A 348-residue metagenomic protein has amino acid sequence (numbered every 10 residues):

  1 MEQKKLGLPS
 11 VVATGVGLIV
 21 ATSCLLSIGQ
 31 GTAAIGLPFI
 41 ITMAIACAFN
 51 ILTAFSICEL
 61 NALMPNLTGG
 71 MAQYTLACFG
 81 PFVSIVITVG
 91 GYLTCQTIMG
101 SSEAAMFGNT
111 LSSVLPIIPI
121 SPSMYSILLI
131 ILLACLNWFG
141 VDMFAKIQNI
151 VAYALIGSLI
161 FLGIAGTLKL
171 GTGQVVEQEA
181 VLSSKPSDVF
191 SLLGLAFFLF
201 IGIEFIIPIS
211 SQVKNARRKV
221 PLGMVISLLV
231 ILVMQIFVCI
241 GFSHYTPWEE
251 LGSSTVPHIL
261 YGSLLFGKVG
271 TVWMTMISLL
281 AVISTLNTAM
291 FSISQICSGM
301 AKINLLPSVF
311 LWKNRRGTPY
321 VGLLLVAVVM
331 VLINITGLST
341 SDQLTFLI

Functional and structural regions predicted by a protein language model:
M1-P38, A44, N50-C58, N66-T68: Membrane-interface "cap" regions at the ends of multi-pass membrane proteins
M1-Q3, I40, L115-M124, N149-M276: Helix-loop-helix junctions that connect adjacent transmembrane segments in multi-pass membrane transporters
S10-V12, A44-I45, V114-V141, L155-A165 (+2 more regions): Transmembrane alpha-helical segments of multi-pass small-molecule transport proteins
V12-A13, F39-A44, I85-V86, E103 (+6 more regions): Hydrophobic alpha-helical transmembrane segments
L18, L26, Q96, G100 (+5 more regions): Hydrophobic alpha-helical transmembrane segments in multi-pass membrane proteins
Q30-A33, T42, I51-I130, C135-W138 (+2 more regions): Hydrophobic transmembrane alpha-helices that form the core helical bundles of multi-pass secondary transporters
A34-L37, M64-G69, A77-V83, S211-K219 (+3 more regions): Juxtamembrane helix-boundary/capping and inter-helix hinge elements in multi-pass membrane proteins
A72-L76, G80, S113, I117 (+2 more regions): TM-loop-TM module centered on a large, flexible mid-protein loop between adjacent transmembrane helices in multi-pass
